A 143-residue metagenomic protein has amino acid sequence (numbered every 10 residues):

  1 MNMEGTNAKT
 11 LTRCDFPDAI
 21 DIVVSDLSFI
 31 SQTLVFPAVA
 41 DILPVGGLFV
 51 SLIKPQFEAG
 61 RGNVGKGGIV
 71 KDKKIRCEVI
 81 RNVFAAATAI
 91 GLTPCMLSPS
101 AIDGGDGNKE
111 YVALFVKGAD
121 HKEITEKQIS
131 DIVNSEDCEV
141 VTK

Functional and structural regions predicted by a protein language model:
M1-L34: S-adenosyl-L-methionine
E4, F49-F57: Non-cysteine beta-strand/loop elements that form the S-adenosyl-L-methionine
A8-K9, P55-A59, A101-I102: Short "lid" loop at the C-terminus of a central beta-strand within the Rossmann-like core of SAM-dependent
V23, K54, G107: Residue-level signature of catalytic and energy-coupling elements of molecular machines, predominantly ATP/GTP-dependent
T33-V50: A short glycine-rich, Lys/Arg-flanked "PGG" loop and its adjoining helix->strand segment in the class I
P55-K71: Short, glycine-/aromatic-enriched active-site segment of Class I SAM-dependent methyltransferases
E78-V79, V83-A119: Class I S-adenosyl-L-methionine
K109, A113-K143: Flexible, glycine-/basic-rich loop-and-beta segments that form/coincide with the SAM-dependent methyltransferase
